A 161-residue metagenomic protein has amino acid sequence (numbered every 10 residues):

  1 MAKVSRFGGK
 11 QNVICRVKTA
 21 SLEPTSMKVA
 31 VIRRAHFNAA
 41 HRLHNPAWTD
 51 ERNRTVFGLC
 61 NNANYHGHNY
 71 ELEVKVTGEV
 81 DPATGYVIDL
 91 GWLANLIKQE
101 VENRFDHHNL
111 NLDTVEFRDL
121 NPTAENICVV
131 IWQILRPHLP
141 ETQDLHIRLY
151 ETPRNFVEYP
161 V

Functional and structural regions predicted by a protein language model:
M1-Q11: Extreme N-terminal basic, low-complexity initiation segments that serve as generic localization/processing leaders
T25-V161: Charge-rich, low-complexity N-terminal segments
